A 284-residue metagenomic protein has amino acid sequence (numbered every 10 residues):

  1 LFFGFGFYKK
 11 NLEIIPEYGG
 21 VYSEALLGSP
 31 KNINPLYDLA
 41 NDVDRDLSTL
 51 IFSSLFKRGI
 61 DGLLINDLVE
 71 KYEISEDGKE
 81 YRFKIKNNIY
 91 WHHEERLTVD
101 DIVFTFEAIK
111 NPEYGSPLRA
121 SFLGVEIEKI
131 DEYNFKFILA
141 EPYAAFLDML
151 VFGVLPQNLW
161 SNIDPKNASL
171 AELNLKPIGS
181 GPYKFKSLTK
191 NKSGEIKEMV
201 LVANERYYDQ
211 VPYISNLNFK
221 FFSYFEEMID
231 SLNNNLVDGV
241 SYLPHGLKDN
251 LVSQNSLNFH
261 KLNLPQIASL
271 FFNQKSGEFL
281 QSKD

Functional and structural regions predicted by a protein language model:
G6, E73, L118-I163: Surface-exposed binding/hinge segments that line and control ligand-binding clefts or catalytic entry sites
A25-E76, E107, I178: N-terminal lobe/hinge region of extracytoplasmic solute-binding protein
G28-R45, L68-V69, E95, P117 (+3 more regions): A structural "hinge/loop" feature
E70-G115, K136, S231: Aromatic- and charge-enriched surface segment that lines or borders ligand/interaction sites
T98-T105, K136, P182, S215-N216 (+1 more regions): Alpha-helical secondary-structure segments
F152-P212, N216, E226: Gly/Pro-rich hinge or "lid" segments in bacterial periplasmic/extracellular proteins
E205-N250: Ligand-site clamp/hinge motif
D249-L262: Ligand-binding "clamshell"
